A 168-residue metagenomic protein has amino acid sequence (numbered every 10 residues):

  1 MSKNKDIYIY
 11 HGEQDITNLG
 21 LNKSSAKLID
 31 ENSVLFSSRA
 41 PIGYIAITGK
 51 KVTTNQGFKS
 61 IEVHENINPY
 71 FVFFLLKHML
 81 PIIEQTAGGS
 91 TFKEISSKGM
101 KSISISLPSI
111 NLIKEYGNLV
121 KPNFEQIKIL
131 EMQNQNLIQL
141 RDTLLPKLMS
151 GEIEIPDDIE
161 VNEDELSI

Functional and structural regions predicted by a protein language model:
M1-E31, G49, T54, S60: Sequence-specific dsDNA recognition surfaces
L35-S37: A generic structural signal for residues embedded in beta-strands
I47-T48, V63, L107: Hydrophobic residues in beta-strands and at strand termini
K51, V63-N68: Ligand-binding loop in jelly-roll beta-barrel domains
N66-I67, F71-F74, H78-K93, K98-I168: Amphipathic alpha-helical coiled-coil/heptad-repeat segments
